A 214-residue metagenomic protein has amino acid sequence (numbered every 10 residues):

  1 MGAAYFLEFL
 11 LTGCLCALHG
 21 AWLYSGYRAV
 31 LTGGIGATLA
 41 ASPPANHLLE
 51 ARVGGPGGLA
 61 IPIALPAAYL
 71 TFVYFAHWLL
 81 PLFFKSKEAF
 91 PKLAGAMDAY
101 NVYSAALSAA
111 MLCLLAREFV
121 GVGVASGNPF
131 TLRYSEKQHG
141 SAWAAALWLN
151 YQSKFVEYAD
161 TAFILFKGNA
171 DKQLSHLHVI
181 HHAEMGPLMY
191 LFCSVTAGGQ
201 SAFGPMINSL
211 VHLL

Functional and structural regions predicted by a protein language model:
G2-I207: Membrane-helix and juxtamembrane interface regions of eukaryotic multi-pass membrane proteins
S209-L214: Alpha-helical transmembrane segments and their membrane-interface exit regions
